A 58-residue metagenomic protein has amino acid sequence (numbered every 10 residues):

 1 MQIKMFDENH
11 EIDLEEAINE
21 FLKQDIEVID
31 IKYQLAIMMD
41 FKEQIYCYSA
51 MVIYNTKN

Functional and structural regions predicted by a protein language model:
Q2, E27-D30, C47: Localized chelating/binding microdomains that coordinate divalent metal ions or stabilize phosphate-bearing
I3-I26: Short, well-ordered alpha-helical segments
F6, V28-I31, V52: Hydrophobic beta-strand residues in large extracellular and virion-surface proteins
K32-I37: Generic short beta-strand segments
M38-E43: Short proline/glycine-enriched turn/loop segments at secondary-structure junctions
Q44-N58: C-terminal edge-of-domain segments
